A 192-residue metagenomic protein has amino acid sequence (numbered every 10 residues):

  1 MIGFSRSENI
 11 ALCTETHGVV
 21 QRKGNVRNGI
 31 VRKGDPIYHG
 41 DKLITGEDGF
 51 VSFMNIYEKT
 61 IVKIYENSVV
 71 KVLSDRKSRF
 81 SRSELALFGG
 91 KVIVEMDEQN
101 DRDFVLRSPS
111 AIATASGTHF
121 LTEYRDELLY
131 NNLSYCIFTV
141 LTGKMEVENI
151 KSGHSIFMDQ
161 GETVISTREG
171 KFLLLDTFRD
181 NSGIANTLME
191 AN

Functional and structural regions predicted by a protein language model:
F4-K42, G46-D48, M54-N192: Flexible, surface-exposed loop/linker segments and immediately adjacent secondary-structure boundaries
